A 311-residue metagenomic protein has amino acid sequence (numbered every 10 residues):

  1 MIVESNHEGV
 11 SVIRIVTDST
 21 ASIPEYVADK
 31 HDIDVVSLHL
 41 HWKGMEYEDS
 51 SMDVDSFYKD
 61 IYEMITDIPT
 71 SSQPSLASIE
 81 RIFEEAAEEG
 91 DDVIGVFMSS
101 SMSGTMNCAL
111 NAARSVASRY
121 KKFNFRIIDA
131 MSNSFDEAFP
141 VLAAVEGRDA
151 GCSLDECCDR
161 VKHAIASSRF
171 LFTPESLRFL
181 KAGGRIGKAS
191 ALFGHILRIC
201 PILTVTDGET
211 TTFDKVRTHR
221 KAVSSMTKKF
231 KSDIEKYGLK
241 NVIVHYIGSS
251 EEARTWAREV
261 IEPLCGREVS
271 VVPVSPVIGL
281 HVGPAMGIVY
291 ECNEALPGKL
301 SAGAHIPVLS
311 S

Functional and structural regions predicted by a protein language model:
E4-R14, T20-D34, H39-H41, T105 (+3 more regions): Mixed-charge interfacial surface used for oligomerization/domain docking and macromolecular partner engagement
R14-P74, S78: N-terminal glycine-rich anion-binding loop in soluble enzyme alpha/beta folds
S50, D60-I61, A86, E175 (+2 more regions): Generic signature of intrinsically disordered, low-complexity segments enriched in small/polar residues
Y62-M64, G90-G95, S118-I128, E268: Glycine/charged-rich beta-loop-alpha catalytic/anionic-binding loops adjacent to active sites
I65-M102, N107-N111, C158, I165: Glycine-rich phosphate- or other oxyanion-binding loops that anchor nucleotides, phosphorylated ligands
